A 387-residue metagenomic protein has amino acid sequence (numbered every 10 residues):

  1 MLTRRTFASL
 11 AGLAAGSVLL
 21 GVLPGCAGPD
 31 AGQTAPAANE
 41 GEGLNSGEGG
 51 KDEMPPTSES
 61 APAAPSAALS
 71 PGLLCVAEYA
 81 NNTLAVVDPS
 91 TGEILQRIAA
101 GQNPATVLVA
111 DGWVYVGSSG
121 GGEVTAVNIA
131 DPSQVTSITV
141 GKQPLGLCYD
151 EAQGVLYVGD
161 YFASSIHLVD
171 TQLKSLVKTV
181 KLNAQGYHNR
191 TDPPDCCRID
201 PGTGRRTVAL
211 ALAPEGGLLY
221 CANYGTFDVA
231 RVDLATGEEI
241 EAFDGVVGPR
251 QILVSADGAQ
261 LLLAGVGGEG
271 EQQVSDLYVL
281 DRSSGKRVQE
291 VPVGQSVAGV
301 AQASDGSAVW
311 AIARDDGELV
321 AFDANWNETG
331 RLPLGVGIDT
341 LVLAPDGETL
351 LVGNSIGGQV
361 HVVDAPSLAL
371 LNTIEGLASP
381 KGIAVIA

Functional and structural regions predicted by a protein language model:
L2-L19, C26-A387: Predominantly soluble domains enriched in secretory-pathway, periplasmic, or organellar proteins
